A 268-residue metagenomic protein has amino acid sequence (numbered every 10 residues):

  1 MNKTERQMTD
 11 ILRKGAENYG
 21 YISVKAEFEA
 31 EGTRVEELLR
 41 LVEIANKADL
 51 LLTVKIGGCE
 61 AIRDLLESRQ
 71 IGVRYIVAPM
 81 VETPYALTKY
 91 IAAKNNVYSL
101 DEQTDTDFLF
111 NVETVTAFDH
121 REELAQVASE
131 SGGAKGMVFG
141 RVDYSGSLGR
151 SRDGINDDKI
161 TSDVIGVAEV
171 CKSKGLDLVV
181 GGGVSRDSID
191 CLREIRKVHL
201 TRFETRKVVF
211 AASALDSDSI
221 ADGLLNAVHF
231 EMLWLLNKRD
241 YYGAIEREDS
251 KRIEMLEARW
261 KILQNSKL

Functional and structural regions predicted by a protein language model:
M1-L268: Expand to "…catalyze enediolate/carbanion chemistry for C-C bond making/breaking, isomerization, decarboxylation
